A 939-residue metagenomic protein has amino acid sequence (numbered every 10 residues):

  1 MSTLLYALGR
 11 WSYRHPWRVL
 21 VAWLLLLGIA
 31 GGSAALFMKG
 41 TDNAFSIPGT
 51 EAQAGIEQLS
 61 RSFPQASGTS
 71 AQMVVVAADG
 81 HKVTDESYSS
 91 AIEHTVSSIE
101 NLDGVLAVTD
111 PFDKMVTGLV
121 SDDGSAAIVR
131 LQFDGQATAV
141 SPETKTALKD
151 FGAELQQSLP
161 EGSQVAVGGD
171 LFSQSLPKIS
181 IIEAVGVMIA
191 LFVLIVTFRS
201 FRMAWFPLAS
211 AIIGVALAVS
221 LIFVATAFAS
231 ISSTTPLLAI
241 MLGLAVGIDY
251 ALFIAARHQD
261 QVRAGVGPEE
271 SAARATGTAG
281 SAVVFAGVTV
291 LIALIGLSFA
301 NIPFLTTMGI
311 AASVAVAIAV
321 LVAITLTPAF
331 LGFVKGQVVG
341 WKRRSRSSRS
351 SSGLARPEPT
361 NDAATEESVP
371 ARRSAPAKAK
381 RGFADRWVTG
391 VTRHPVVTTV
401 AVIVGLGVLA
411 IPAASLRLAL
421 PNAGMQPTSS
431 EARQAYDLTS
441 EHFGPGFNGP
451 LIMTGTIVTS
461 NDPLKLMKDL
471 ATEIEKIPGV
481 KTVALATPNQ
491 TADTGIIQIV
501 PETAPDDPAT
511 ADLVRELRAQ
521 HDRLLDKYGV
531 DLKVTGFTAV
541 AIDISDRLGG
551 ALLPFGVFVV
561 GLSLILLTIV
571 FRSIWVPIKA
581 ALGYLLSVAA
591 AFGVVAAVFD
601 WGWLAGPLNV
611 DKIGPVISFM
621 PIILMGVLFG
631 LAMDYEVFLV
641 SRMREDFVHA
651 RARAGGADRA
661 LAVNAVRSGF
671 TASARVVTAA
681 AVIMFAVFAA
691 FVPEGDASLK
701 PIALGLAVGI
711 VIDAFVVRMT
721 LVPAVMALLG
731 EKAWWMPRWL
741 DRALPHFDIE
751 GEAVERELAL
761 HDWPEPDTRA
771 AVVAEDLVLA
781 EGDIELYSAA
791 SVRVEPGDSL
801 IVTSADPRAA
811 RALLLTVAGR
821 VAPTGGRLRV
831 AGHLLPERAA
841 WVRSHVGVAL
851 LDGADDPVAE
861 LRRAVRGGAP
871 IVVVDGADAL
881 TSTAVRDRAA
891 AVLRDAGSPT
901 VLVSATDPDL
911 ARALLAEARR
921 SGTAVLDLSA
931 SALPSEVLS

Functional and structural regions predicted by a protein language model:
M1-K39, V105, Q136-L418, G529 (+2 more regions): Membrane-embedded transmembrane helical bundles of large multi-pass transporters/channels
G49-S70, D79-A166, S415-L604, V637: Structured non-transmembrane domains adjacent to transmembrane bundles in polytopic membrane proteins
A774-L777, E785-E795, G826: Conserved beta-strand
L800-T803: Short hydrophobic beta-strand immediately N-terminal to the Walker A/P-loop
A818-G819: Helix-to-loop junction immediately C-terminal to a conserved catalytic motif
P823-L834, V842: Conserved ABC transporter NBD signature motif
G868-I871, D895-S904: Loop/turn-to-beta-strand initiation segments
A913-P934: A short helix-turn-beta junction within AAA+ P-loop NTPase domains corresponding to the substrate/partner-engaging
